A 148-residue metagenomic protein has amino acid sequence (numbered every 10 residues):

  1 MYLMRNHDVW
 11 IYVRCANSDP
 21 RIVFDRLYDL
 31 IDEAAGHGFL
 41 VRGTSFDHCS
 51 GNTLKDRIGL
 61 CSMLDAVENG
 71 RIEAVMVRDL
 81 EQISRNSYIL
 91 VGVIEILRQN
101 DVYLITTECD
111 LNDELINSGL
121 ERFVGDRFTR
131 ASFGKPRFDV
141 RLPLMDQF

Functional and structural regions predicted by a protein language model:
M1-F148: Short, structured surface patches at the beginning of a domain
